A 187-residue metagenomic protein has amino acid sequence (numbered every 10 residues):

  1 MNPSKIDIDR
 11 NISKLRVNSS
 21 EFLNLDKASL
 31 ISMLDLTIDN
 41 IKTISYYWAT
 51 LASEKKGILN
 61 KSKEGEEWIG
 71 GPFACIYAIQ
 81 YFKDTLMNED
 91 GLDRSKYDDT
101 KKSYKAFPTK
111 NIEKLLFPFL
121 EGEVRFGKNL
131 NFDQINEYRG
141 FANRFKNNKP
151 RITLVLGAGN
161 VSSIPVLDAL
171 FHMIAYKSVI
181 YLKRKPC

Functional and structural regions predicted by a protein language model:
M1-I135, P186: N-terminal Rossmann-like NAD(P)+-binding subdomain of aldehyde/semialdehyde dehydrogenases
K102-C187: Conserved small-residue-rich beta-alpha loop and adjacent elements that most often cradle the phosphate/pyrophosphate
